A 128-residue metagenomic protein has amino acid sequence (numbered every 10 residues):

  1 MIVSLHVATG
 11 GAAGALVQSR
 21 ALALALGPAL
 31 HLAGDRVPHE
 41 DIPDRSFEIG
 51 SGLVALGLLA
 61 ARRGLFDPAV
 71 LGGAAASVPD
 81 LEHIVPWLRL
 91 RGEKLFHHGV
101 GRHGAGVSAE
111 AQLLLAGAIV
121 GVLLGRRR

Functional and structural regions predicted by a protein language model:
M1-R128: N-terminal membrane-targeting hydrophobic helices
